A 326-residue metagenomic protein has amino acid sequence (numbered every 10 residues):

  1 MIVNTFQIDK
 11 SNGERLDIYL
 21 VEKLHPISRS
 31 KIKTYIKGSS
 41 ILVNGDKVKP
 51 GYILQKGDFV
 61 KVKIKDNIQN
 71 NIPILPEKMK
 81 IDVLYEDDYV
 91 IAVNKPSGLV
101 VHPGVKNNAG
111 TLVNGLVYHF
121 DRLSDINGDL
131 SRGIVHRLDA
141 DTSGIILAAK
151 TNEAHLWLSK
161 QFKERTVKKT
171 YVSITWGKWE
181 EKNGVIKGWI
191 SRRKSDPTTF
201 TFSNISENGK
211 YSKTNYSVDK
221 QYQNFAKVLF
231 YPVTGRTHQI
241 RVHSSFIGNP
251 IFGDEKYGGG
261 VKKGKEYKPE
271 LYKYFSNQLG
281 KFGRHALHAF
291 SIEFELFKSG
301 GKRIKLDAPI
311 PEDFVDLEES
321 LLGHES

Functional and structural regions predicted by a protein language model:
M1-K194, G301, I310-L322: RNA pseudouridine synthases
M1-K31, M79-I81, K220, V233 (+1 more regions): Pseudouridine synthases involved in rRNA/tRNA modification
G45-K47, Q223, V228-Y231: Short histidine-centered loop motifs in beta-beta connectors
I64-D66, D196-T199, Y211, L271-N277: Short Pro/Gly-enriched beta-strand edge/turn motifs at strand-loop
P73-K78, N204-T214, A286-L287: Short coil-to-beta-strand transition motifs
L158, R236-S244: Short beta-strand segments enriched for Tyr within beta-sheet-rich domains, predominantly fibronectin type III
E180-E181, S195, K220-N224, F297: Short, conserved beta-turn/loop elements at beta-strand boundaries and strand-helix junctions
